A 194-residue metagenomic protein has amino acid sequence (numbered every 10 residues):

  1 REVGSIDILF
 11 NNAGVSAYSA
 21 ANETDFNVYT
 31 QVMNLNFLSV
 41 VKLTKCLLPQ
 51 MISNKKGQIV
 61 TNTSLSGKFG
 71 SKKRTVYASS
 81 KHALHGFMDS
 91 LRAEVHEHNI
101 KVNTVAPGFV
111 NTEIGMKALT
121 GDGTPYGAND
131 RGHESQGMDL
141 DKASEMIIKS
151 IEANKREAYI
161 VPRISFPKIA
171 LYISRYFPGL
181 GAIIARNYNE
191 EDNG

Functional and structural regions predicted by a protein language model:
N12-A17: Conserved NAD(P)H cofactor-binding loop of Rossmann-fold oxidoreductase domains
A20-A21, D25-Q31: Substrate-binding pocket helix/loop in short-chain dehydrogenase/reductase
N22, F69-T75: Active-site loop immediately N-terminal to the catalytic Tyr-X3-Lys motif of short-chain dehydrogenase/reductase
T44, S80: Active-site helix of classical SDR
S64: Residue(s) in the substrate-gating loop at a strand-loop-helix junction that position the organic substrate next
F69, S90-K101: Active-site-adjacent segment of SDR/Rossmann-fold oxidoreductases
E97-I164: SDR active-site lid
